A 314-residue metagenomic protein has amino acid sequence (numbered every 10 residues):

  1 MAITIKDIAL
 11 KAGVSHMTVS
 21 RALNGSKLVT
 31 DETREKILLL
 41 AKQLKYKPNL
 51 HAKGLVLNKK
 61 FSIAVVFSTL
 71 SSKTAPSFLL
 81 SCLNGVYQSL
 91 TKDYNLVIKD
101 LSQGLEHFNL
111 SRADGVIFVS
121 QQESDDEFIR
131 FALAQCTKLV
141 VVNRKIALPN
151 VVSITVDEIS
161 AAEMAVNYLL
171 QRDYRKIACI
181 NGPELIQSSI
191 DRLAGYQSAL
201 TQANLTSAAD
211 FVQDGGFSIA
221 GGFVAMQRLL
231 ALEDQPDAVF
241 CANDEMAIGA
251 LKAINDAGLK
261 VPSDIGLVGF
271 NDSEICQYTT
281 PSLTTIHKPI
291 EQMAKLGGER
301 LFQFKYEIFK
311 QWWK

Functional and structural regions predicted by a protein language model:
M1-F61: N-terminal helix-turn-helix DNA-binding module of bacterial transcription factors
S15, F61, D114, Y174-K176 (+1 more regions): Short acidic/polar active-site loop segments enriched in Thr and Asp
Q43-N49, I98-L101, S120-Q121, L251: Short gly/ser/thr-rich secondary-structure transition/capping motifs
N58, S62-N167, L230-A231: Alpha-helical recognition/docking segments in bacterial nutrient-uptake and carbohydrate-utilization systems
S68-S81, I98-G104, I154-M164, I180-A225 (+3 more regions): Hinge/beta->alpha junction and helix N-cap segments in small-molecule ligand-binding domains
K176, S207-F211, V261-G266: Short acidic capping loops at alpha-helix termini that bridge into adjacent secondary structure
Q227-K314: Flexible loop/turn connectors
